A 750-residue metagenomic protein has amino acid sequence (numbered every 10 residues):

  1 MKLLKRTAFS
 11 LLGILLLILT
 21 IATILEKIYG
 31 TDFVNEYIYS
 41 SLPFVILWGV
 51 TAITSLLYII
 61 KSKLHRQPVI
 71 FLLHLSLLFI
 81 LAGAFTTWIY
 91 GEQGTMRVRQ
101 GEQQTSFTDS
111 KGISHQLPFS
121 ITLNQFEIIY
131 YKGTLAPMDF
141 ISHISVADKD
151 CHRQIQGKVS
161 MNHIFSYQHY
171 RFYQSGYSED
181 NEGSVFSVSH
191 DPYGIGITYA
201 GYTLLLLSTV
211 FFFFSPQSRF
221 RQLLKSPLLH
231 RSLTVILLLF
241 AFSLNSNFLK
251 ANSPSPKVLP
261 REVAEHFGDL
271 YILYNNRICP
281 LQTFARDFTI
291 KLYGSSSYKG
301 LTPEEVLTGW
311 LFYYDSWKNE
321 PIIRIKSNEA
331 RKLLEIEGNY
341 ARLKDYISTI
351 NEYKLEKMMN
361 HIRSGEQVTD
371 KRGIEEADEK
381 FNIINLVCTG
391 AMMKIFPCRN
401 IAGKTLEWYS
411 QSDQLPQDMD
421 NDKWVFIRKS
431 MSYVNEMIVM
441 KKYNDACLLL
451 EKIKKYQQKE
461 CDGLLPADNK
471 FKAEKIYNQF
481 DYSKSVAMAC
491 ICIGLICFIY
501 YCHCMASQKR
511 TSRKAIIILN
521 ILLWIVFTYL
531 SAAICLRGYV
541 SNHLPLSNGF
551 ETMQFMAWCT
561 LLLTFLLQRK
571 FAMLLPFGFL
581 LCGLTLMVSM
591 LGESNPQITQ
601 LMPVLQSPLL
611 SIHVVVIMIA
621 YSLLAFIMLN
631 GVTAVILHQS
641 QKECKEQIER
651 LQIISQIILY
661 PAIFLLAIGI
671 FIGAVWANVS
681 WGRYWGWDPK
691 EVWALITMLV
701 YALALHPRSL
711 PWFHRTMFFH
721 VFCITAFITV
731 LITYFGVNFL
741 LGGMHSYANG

Functional and structural regions predicted by a protein language model:
M1-G750: Solvent-exposed, non-transmembrane regions of integral membrane proteins
